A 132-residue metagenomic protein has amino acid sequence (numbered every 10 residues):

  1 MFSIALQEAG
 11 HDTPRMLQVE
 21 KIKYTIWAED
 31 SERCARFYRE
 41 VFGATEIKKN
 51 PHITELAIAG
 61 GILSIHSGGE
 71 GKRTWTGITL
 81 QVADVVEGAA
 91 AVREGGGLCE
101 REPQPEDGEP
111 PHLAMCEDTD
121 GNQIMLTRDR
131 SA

Functional and structural regions predicted by a protein language model:
F2-E32, I62, T76-I78, R130-A132: N-terminal beta-strand motif that seeds the catalytic metal site of vicinal oxygen chelate
F2-L6, A44-T76, Q123-D129: Conserved short beta-strand elements that form part of the metal-binding/catalytic scaffold of enzyme active sites
I22, H52, T76, P110-H112: Residue-level marker for the onset of beta-strands and adjacent loop->beta junctions in well-ordered domains
D30-A44: Amphipathic alpha-helical segments
D30-S31, T79-Q123: Vicinal oxygen chelate
G43-K49, L98-P103: Short secondary-structure junctions
